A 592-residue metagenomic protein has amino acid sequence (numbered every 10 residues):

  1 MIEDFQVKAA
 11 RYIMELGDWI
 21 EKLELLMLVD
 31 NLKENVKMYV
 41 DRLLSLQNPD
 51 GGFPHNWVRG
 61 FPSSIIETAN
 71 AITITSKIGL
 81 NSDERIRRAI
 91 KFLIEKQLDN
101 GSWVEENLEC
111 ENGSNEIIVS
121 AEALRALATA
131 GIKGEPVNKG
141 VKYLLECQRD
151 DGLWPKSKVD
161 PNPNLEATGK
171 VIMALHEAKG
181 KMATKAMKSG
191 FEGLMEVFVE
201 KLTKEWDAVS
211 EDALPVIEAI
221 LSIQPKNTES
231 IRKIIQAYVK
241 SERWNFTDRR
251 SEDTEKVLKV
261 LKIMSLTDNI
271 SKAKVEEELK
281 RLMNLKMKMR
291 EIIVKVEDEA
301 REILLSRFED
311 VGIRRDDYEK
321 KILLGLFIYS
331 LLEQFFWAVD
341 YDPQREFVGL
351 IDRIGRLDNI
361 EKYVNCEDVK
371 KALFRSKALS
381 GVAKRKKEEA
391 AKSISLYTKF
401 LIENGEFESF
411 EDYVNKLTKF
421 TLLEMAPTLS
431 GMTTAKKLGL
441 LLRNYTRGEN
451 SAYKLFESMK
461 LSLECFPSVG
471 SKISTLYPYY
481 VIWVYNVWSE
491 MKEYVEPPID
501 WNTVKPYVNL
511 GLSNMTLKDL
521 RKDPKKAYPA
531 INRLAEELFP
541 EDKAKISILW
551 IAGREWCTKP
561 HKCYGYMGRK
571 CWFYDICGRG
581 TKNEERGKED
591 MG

Functional and structural regions predicted by a protein language model:
M1, R11-M38, N56-R88, S102-K139 (+4 more regions): An alpha-helical repeat/solenoid feature that recognizes helix-turn-helix modules
A9-I13, L43, L93-I94, L144-L145 (+5 more regions): Buried hydrophobic core positions in alpha-solenoid tandem helical repeats
D50-G52, N100, I293, A300: Extended, helix-rich scaffolding/adaptor regions
K77, R85-N164, T168-A174, M187 (+3 more regions): Eukaryote-skewed repeat-based solenoidal scaffolds used as protein-protein interaction platforms, primarily
K139, S189, G193, E211-P215 (+4 more regions): Short amphipathic alpha-helical segments
K280-G592: HhH-family (HhH-GPD) DNA N-glycosylase catalytic core used in base-excision repair
